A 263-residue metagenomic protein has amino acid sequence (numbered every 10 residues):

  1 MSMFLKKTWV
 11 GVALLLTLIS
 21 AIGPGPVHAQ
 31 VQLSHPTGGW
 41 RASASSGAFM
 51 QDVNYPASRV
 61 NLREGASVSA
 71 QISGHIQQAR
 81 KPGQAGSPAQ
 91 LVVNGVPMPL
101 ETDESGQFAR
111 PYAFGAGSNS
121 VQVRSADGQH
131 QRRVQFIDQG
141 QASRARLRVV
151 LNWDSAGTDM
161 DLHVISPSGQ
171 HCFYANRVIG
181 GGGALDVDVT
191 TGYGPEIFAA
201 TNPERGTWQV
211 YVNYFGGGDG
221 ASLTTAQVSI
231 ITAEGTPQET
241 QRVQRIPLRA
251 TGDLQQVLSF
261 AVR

Functional and structural regions predicted by a protein language model:
G11-A21: Bacterial N-terminal signal peptides
A29-A66: Short, compositionally biased P/S/T/A/G/V-rich stretches that sit at domain boundaries
R63-H75, R146: Contiguous beta-strand segments within globular domains
M98-S105: Short beta-strand segments within Ig-like beta-sandwich modules, predominantly Fibronectin type-III
P111-S118, E204: Surface-exposed, short loops/turns at beta-strand junctions within beta-sandwich domains
A116-G128, V210: Short, aromatic- and glycine-rich surface loops/edge beta-strands on solvent-exposed regions
Q129-Q139: Edge beta-strands of extracellular beta-sandwich domains
G140-R263: Intrinsic-disorder/low-complexity signal
